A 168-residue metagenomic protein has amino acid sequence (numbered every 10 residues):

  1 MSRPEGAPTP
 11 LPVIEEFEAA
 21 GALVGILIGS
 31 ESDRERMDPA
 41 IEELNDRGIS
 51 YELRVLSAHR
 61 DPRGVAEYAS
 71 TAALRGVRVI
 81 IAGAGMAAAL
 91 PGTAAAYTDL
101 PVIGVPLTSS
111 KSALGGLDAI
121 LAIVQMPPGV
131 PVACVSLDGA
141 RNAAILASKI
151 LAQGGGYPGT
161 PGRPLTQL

Functional and structural regions predicted by a protein language model:
P10-A19, I28-E35, A113-L168: C-terminal binding/interaction regions
F17, G21-R60: Glycine-rich phosphate/diphosphate-binding loop of Rossmann-like nucleotide-binding domains
L23-I26, Y51-E52, R78-I80, L100-G104 (+1 more regions): Structural motif
E31, L56-A58, G85-M86, L107-K111 (+1 more regions): Short, ordered loop/turn segments at secondary-structure junctions
D33-D38, P62-V65, A84-T93, A113-L114 (+1 more regions): Short glycine/serine/threonine-rich phosphate/pyrophosphate-binding segments that cradle anionic phosphate groups
L53-L74: N-terminal beta-loop-helix "entrance" segment that forms/cooperates in small-molecule cofactor or anionic ligand
Y68-L107: Glycine-rich phosphate-binding loop
